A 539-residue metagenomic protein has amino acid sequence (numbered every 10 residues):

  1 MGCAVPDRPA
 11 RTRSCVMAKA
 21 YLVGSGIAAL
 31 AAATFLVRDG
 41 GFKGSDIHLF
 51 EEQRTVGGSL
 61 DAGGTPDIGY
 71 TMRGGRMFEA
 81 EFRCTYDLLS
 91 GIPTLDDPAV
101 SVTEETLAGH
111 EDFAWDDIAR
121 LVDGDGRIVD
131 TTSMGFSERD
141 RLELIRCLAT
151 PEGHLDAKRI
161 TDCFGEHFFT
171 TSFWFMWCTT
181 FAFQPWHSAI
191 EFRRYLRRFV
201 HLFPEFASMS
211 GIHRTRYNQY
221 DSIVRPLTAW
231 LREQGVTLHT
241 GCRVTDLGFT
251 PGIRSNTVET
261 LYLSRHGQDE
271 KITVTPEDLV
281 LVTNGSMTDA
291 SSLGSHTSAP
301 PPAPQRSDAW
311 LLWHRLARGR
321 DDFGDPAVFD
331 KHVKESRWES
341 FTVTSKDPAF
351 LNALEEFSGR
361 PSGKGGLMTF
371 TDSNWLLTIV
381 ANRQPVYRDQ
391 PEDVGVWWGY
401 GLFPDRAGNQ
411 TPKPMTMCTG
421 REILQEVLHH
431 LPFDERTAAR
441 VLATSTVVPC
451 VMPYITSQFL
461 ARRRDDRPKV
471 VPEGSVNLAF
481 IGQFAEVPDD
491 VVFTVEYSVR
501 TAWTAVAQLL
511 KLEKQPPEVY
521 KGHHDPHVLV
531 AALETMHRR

Functional and structural regions predicted by a protein language model:
M1-A20, R38-D46, A531-R539: Extreme N-terminal leader/targeting segments of oxidoreductases
G24-G26, L30: Glycine-rich Rossmann-fold phosphate-binding loop(s) that bind the pyrophosphate of adenine dinucleotide cofactors
V37-G64: Glycine-rich FAD pyrophosphate-binding loop
D67, V200-H213, E277-L279, N284-R500 (+1 more regions): C-terminal segments that line or cap access tunnels to active or ligand-binding sites in enzymes and enzyme-associated
D67-H110: Conserved FAD-binding subdomain of flavin-dependent enzymes
L95-H201, H213-R214: Rossmann-like flavin
G109-H110, G522-R539: C-terminal, flexible cofactor-proximal segment of oxidoreductases
R198-L279, N284-G285, T297-S298, A303-W310: Helical element adjacent to the flavin cofactor pocket in flavoenzyme catalytic cores
